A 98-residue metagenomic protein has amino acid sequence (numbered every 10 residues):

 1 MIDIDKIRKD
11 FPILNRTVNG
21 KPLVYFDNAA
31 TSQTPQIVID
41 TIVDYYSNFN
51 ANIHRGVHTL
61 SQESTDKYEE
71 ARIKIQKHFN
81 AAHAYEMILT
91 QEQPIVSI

Functional and structural regions predicted by a protein language model:
M1-I98: Pyridoxal 5′-phosphate
